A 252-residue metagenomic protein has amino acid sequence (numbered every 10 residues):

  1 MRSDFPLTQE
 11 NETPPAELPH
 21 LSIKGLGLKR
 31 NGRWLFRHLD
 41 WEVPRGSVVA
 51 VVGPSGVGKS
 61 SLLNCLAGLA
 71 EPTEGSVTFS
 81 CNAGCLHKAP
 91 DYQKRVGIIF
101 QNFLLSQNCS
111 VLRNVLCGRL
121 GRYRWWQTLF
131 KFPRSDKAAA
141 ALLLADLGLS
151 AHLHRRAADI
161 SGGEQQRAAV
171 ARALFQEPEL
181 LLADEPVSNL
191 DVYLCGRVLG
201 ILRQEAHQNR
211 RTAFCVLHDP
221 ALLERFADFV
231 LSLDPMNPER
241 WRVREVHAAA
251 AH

Functional and structural regions predicted by a protein language model:
V52-P54: The feature captures the beta-strand-to-loop junction immediately N-terminal to the Walker
A67: Helix-to-loop junction immediately C-terminal to a conserved catalytic motif
N82-G97, W126, P133: ABC ATPase NBD coupling module
T128-H152: Conserved ABC ATPase "signature" region
R156-I160, E164: Conserved ABC ATPase signature
L181-D184: Catalytic Walker B motif of ABC-type/P-loop ATPase nucleotide-binding domains
L217-H218: H-loop/switch region of ABC-family ATPase nucleotide-binding domains
